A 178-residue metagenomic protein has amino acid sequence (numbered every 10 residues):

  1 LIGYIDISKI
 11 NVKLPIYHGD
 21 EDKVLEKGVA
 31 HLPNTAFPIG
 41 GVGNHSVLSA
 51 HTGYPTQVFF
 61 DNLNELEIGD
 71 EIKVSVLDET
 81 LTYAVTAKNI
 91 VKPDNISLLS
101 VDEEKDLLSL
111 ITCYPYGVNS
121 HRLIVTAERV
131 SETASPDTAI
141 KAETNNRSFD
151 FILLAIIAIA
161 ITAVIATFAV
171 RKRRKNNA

Functional and structural regions predicted by a protein language model:
L1-F151: Solvent-exposed, non-transmembrane regions of membrane-associated and secreted proteins
A139-A178: C-terminal single-pass membrane-anchor helix
